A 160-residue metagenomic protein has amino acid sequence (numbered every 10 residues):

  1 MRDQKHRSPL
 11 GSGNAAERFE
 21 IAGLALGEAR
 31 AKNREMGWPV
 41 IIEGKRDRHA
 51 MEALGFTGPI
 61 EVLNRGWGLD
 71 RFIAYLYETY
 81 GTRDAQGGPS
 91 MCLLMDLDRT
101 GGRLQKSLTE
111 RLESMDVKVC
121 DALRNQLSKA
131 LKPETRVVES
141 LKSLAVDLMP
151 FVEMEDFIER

Functional and structural regions predicted by a protein language model:
M1-G37, K45, H49, R65 (+1 more regions): Phosphate-handling DNA/RNA-contact segment within nucleic-acid enzymes
R2-L10, A53-L54, L63-R160: TOPRIM fold recognition
W38-E43, C92-L93: Short hydrophobic beta-strand segments
I42-R46, R103: Short, well-structured alpha-helical interface segments that form or flank functional binding sites
